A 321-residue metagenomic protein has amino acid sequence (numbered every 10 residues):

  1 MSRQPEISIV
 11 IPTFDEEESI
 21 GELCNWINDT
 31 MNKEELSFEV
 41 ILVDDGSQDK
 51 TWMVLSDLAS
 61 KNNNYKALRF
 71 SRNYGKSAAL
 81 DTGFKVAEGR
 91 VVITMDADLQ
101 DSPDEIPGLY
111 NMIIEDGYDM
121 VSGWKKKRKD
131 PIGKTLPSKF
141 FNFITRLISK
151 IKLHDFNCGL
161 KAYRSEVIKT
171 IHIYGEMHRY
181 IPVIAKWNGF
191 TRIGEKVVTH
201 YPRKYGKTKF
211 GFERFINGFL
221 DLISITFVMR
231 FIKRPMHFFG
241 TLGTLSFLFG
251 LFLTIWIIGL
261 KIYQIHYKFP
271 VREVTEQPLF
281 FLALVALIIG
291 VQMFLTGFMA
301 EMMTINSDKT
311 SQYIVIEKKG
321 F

Functional and structural regions predicted by a protein language model:
S2-R3, V183-F321: Hydrophobic helical membrane-anchoring modules
E6-S8, E39: Cell-envelope/extracellular polymer assembly enzymes that use nucleotide-activated donors
E16-M31: Short, well-formed alpha-helical segments that are part of the catalytic scaffolds of diverse glycosyltransferases
E18-E22, D49-L58: Acidic helix N-cap motif at the loop->helix transition within catalytic regions of sugar-transfer enzymes
C24, L36-G46, L68-R69: Short beta-strand/loop segment that forms part of the nucleotide-sugar
D44-M53, L99-Q100: A conserved acidic beta->alpha catalytic loop
D57, N64-R72, K76-V86, V91 (+3 more regions): Acceptor/aglycone-binding surface of glycosyltransferases and processive sugar-polymer synthases
